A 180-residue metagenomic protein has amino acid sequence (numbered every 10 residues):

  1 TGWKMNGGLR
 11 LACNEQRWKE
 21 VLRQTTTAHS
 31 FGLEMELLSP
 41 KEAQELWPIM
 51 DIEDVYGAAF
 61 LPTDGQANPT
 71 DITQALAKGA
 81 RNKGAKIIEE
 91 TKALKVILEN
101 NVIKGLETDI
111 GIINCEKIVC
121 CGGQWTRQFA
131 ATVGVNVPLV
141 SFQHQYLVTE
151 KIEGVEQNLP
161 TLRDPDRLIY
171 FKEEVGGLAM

Functional and structural regions predicted by a protein language model:
T1-G7, I97-I103, T108, I112-M180: Active-site substrate-recognition segment that forms the wall of the catalytic cavity or substrate channel
T1-L46, D166-F171, V175-A179: Dinucleotide-binding Rossmann-like beta1-alpha1 core, especially the glycine-rich loop that anchors the ADP
G2-A12, Q24, P40, Q44-K83: Helix-loop-beta segment of a Rossmann-like dinucleotide-binding subdomain
Q16-K19, W47-V55, I97-K104: A short, glycine/Asx- and small/polar-enriched loop/turn that sits immediately N-terminal to a beta-strand
L22, W47, A130-G134: Short, flexible helix/strand-to-coil boundary loops that buttress conserved ligand/catalytic motifs in alpha/beta
H29-G32, G84, G134: Glycine-centered loop/turn motif at secondary-structure junctions
A59-K117, C121-W125: Helical element adjacent to the flavin cofactor pocket in flavoenzyme catalytic cores
